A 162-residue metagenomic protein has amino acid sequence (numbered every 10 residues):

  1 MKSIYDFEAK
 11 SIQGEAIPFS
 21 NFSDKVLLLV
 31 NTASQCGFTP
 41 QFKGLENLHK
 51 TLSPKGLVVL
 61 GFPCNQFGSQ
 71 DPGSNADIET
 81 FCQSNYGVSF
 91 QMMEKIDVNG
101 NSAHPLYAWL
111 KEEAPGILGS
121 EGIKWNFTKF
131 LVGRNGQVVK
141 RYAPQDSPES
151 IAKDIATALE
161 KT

Functional and structural regions predicted by a protein language model:
M1-T162: Chalcogenol-based redox active-site neighborhoods
